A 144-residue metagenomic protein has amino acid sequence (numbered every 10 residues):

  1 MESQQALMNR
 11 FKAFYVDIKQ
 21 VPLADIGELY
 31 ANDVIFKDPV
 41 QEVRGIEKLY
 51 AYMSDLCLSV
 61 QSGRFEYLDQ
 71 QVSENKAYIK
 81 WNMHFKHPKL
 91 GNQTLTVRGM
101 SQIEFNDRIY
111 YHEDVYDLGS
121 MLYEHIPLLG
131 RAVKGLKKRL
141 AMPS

Functional and structural regions predicted by a protein language model:
M1-A24, E28, M142-S144: Short, low-complexity N-terminal intrinsically disordered segments enriched in polar/charged residues
A6, K48, L95: Soluble or luminal CAZymes and related metallo-dependent hydrolases
F11-I18, P39-R44, Y111: Short, exposed beta-strand "edge-strand" segments with a Pro/Gly-rich flavor and a Y/T-containing core
A24-G27, A31-N75: A solvent-exposed, acidic/Ser-Thr-rich amphipathic alpha-helical stretch
L58, V72-S144: A beta-strand edge to alpha-helix "cap/lid" segment located at domain peripheries
